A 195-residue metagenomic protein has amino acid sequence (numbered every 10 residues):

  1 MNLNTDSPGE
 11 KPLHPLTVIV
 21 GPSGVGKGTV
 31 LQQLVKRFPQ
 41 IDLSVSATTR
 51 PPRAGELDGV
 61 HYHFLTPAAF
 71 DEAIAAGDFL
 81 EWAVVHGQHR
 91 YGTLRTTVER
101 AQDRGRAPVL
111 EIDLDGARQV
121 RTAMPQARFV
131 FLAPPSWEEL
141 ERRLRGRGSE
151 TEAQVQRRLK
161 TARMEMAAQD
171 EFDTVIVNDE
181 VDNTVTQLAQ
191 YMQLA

Functional and structural regions predicted by a protein language model:
N2-D6, E10, Q126, R142 (+2 more regions): NTP-dependent small-molecule kinase module
I19: Hydrophobic anchor at the beta1->P-loop junction of P-loop NTPases
P22: P-loop (Walker A) phosphate-binding loop of NTP-binding proteins
K27: Conserved lysine of the Walker
V30-L31: Post-Walker A alpha-helix
K36-S44: Post-Walker A helix-loop "phosphate-sensing" segment adjacent to the P-loop in P-loop NTPases
T48-P108: ATP-dependent small-molecule kinase phosphotransfer cores that center on conserved nucleotide phosphate-binding segments
P108-D113, A123-G146: Conserved phosphate-donor/acceptor-positioning beta-strand/loop module used by diverse small-molecule
